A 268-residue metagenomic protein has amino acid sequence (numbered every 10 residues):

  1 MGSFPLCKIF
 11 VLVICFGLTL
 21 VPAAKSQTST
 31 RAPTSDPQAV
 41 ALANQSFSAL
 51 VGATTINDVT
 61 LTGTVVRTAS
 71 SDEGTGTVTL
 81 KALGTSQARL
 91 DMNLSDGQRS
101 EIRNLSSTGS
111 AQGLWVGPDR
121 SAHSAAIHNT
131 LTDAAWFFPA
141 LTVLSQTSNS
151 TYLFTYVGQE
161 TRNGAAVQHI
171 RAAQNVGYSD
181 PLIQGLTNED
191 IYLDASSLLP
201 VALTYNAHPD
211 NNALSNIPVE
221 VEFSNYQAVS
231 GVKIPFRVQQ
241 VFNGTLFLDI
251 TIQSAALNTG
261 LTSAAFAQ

Functional and structural regions predicted by a protein language model:
M1-V11: Bacterial N-terminal signal peptides that target proteins for export
F10-T19: Bacterial N-terminal signal peptides
L20-S29: Signal peptide processing junction and immediate N-terminal pro/mature segment of secreted/exported proteins
S26, N163-A267: Gly/Pro-enriched, hydrophobic low-complexity segments that function as extracytoplasmic propeptides/linkers
T34, V40-R120, Y152-G158: N-terminal mature ectodomain segment of secretory-pathway/periplasmic proteins
I56-D58, T75, T85-Q87, N149-T151 (+4 more regions): Extracytoplasmic
A111-T142: Acidic/charged, solvent-exposed loop-and-adjacent secondary-structure segments enriched in E/D, K/R, S/T, and G/P
V143-V157, G185, S215-V221: A short, amphipathic edge element
